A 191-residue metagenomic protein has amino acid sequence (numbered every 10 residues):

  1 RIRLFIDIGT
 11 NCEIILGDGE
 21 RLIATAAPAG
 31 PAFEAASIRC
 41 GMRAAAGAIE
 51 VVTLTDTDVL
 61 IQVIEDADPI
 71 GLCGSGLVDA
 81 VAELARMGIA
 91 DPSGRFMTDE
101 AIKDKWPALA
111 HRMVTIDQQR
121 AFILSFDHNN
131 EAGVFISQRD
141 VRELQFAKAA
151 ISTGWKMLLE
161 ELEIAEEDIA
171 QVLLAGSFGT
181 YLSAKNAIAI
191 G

Functional and structural regions predicted by a protein language model:
R1-G76, A187-I188: Glycine-rich phosphate-binding loop of actin/hexokinase-like ATP-binding domains
R1-R3, L54-T57, K148, W155 (+1 more regions): Non-transmembrane, aqueous-exposed alpha-helical and coiled segments at domain scale
D7-I14, P69-A90, A175, T180-L182: Conserved phosphate/anionic-ligand binding catalytic regions in large, soluble enzymes, centered on
T10, M97-A108, D168-F178: A glycine-rich phosphate-binding loop feature that marks nucleotide/adenosyl-phosphate handling sites
D18-E20, S37-I38, E160, I164-G191: Catalytic phosphate/nucleotide-handling subdomain of diverse soluble enzymes
E50-I61, D117-E131, S183-G191: Active-site-adjacent bridging/hinge elements
S75, D79, R142-Q145, A149-M157 (+3 more regions): Feature representing long, continuous alpha-helical segments
A85-M157, E161: A contiguous, well-structured pocket-lining segment that forms one wall/lid of small-molecule binding clefts in soluble
